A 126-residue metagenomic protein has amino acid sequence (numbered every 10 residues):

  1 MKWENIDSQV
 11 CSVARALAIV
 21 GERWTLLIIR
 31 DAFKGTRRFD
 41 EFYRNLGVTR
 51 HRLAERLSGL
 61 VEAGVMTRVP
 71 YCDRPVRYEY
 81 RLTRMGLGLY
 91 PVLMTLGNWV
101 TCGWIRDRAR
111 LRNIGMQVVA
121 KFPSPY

Functional and structural regions predicted by a protein language model:
M1-S8: A detector for short, charged/polar N-terminal pre-domain segments
S8-Q9, K121: A short catalytic or substrate-binding loop motif that flags glycine-/basic-rich loops and adjacent residues that bind
C11-R52: N-terminal helix-turn-helix DNA-binding core of bacterial DNA-binding proteins
L17, L26-L27, L53, L57-L60 (+3 more regions): Generic leucine side-chain signal with a strong bias for well-ordered alpha-helical environments
G21, C72-T95: Basic, amphipathic "hinge/linker" alpha-helix immediately C-terminal to the N-terminal HTH DNA-binding motif
F39, Y43-Y71, P75: Canonical helix-turn-helix DNA-binding module
Y90-Y126: Amphipathic alpha-helical dimerization/coiled-coil segments that flank or bridge DNA-binding/regulatory modules
